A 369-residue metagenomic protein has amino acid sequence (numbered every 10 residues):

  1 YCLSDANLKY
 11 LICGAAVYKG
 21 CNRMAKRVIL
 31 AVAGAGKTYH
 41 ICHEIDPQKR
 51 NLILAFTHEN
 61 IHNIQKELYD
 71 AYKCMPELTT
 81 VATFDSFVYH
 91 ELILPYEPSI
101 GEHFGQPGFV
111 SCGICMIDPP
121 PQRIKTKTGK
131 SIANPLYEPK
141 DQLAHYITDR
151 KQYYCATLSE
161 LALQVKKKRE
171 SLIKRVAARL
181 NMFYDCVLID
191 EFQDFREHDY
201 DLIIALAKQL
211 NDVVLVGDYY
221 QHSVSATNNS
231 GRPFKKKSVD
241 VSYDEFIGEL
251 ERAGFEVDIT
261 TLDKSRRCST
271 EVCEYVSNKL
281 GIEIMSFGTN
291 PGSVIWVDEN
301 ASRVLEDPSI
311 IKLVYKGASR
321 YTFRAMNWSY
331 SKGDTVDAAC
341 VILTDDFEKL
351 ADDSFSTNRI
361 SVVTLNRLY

Functional and structural regions predicted by a protein language model:
Y1-Y369: The feature marks helicase ATPase cores and/or their adjacent C-terminal helical subdomains in SF1/SF2/AAA+ helicases
